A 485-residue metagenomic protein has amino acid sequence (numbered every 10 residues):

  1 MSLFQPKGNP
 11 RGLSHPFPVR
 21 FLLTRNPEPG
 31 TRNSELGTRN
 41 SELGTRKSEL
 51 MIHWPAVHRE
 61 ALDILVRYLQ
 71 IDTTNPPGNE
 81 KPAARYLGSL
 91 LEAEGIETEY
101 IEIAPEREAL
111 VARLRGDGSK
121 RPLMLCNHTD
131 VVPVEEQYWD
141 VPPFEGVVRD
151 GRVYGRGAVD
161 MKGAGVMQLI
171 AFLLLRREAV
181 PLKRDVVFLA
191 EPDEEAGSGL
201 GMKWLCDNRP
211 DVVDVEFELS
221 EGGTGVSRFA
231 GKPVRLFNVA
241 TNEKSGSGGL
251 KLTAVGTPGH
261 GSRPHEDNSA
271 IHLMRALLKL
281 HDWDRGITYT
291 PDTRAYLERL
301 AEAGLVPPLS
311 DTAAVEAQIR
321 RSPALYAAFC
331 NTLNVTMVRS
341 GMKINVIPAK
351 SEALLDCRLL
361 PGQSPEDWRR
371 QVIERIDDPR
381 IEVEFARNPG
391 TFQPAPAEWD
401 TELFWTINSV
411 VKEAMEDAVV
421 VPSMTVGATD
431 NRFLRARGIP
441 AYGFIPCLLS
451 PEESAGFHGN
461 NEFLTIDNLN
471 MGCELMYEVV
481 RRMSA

Functional and structural regions predicted by a protein language model:
M1-L13: Extreme N-terminal basic, low-complexity initiation segments that serve as generic localization/processing leaders
R25-E49: Arg/Gly-rich low-complexity intrinsically disordered repeat tracts
M51-R156, L175-R184, L355: Acidic/His- and Gly-rich active-site-bordering loop/insert found across diverse amide/peptide-bond hydrolases
A56, T224-G472, Y477, R481-A485: Metal-dependent amide/peptide-bond hydrolase catalytic core, centered on the "pita-bread" metallohydrolase fold
V66-T73, E92, I96, L173 (+7 more regions): Sec-exported extracytoplasmic/periplasmic mature domains
N75-P76, P105, G118-S119, T129-V132 (+4 more regions): Solvent-exposed loop/turn segments at secondary-structure junctions within structured extracellular/periplasmic domains
V153, V159-V239: Acidic/histidine-rich catalytic neighborhood of metal-dependent amide-processing enzymes
